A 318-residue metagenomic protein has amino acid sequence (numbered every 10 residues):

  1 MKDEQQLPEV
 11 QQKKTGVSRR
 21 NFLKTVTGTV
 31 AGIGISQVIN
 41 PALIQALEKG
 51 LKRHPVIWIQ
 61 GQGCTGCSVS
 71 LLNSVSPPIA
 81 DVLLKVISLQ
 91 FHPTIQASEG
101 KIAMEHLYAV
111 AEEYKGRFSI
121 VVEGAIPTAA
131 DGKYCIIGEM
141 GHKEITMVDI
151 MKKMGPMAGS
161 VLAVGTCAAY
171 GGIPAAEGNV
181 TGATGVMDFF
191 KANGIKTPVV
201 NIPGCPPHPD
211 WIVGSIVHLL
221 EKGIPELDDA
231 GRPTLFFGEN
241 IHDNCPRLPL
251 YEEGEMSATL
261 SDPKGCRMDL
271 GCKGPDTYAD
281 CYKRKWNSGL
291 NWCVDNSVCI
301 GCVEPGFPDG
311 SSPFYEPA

Functional and structural regions predicted by a protein language model:
M1-V17: N-terminal secretory signal peptides
N21-I44: N-terminal export signals
E48-R53, G61, S68, I79-V199 (+2 more regions): Metabolite-binding pocket within alpha/beta catalytic cores that recognizes anionic/polar moieties
G66-V69, E304: Short Cys/His-rich local motifs and their 1-3 flanking residues in nucleic-acid-associated proteins and small
L71-P77: Short Gly/aromatic-enriched secondary-structure transition segments
G214-H218, G223-A318: C-terminal and late-domain segments of enzyme folds
